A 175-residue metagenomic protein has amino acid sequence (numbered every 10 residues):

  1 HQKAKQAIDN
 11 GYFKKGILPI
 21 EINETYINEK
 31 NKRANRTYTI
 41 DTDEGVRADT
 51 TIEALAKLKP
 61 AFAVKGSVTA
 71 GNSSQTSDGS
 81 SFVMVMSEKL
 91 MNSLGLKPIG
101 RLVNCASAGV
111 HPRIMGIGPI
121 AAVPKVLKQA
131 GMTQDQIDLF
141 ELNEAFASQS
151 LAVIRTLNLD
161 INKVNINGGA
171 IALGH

Functional and structural regions predicted by a protein language model:
H1-K3, V85-K89, G116-A130, S148-L151: Short, well-ordered amphipathic alpha-helical segments that serve as non-catalytic structural scaffolds within diverse
H1-S93, T156-K163: N-terminal extracellular/periplasmic Venus flytrap/periplasmic-binding protein-like
K3-Q6, A108, F146: A short structural micro-motif
I17-I22, L96-S107, D135-E144, K163-G169: Beta-strand segments within the central parallel beta-sheet cores of soluble alpha/beta enzyme folds
N31-K32, P112-P119, E144-N162: Short glycine/threonine-rich loop-to-helix capping motif typified by GTGT followed within a few residues by an Asp-Pro
E44, G66-S81, V103-Q129, D138 (+2 more regions): Active-site pocket-shaping loop/turn-to-helix segments
M91-G95, P124-L139, I154-I161: Phosphate/pyrophosphate-binding loops at sites that engage ATP/ADP/AMP, CoA/4′-phosphopantetheine, polyphosphate
M91-R101, I117-P119: A glycine-rich, aromatic-flanked flexible loop/lid motif
